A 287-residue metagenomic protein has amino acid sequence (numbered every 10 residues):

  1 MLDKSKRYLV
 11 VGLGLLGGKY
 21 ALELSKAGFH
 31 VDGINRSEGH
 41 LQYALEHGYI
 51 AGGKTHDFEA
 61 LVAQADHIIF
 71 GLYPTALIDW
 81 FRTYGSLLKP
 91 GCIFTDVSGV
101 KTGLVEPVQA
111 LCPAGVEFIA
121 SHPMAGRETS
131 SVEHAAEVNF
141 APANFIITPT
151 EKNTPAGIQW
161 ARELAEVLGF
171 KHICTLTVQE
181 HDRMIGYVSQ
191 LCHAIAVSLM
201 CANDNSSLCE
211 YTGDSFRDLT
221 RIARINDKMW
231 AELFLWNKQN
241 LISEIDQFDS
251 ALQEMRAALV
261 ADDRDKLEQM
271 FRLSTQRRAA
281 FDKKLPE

Functional and structural regions predicted by a protein language model:
M1-V62, H67: NAD(P)+-binding Rossmann beta1-loop-alpha1 motif at the extreme N-terminus of oxidoreductases
K4-R7, G91, P142: Phosphate-coordination loops involved in phosphoryl transfer and adenosine-cofactor binding
R7, H30-D32, E117, N144 (+1 more regions): Residues at the starts of beta-strands that form the adenosine-phosphate
R36, L72-Y73, V97: Short beta->alpha hinge that forms the Motif I/post-I loop of the SAM-binding pocket
F58-L88, C92-I93: Rossmann-like NAD(P)-binding element
W80-E133: Rossmann-like NAD(P)(H) cofactor-binding subdomain of soluble oxidoreductases
E137-I222: Internal alpha-helical scaffold of NAD(P)-dependent oxidoreductase catalytic cores
S207-R277: Interdomain hinge/lid region at the active-site interface of Rossmann-like NAD(P)-dependent oxidoreductases
